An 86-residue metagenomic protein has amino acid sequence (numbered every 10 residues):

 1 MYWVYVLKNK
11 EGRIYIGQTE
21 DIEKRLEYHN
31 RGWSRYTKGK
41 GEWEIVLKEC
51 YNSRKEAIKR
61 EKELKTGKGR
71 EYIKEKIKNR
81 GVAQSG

Functional and structural regions predicted by a protein language model:
M1-T66, R70, E75-G86: GIY-YIG nuclease catalytic motif and its immediate N-terminal context
